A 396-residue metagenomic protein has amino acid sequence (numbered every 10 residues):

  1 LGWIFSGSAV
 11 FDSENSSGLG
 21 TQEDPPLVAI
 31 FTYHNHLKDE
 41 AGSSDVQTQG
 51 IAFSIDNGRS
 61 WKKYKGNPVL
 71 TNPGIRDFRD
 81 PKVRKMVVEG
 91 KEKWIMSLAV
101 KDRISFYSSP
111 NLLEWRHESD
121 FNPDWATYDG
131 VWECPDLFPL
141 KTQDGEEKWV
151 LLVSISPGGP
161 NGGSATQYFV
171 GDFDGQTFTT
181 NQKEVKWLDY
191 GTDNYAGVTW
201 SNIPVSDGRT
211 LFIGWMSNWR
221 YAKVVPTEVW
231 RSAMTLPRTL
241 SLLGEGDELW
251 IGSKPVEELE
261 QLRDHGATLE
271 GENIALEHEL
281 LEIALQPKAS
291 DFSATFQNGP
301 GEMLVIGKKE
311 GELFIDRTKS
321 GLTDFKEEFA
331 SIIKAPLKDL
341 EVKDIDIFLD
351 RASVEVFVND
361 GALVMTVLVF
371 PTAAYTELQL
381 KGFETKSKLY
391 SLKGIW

Functional and structural regions predicted by a protein language model:
L1-P81, K85-G130, K141-Y190, D207 (+3 more regions): Beta-rich carbohydrate-recognition and catalytic domains
Q143-D144, Q167-W396: Beta-rich accessory regions
